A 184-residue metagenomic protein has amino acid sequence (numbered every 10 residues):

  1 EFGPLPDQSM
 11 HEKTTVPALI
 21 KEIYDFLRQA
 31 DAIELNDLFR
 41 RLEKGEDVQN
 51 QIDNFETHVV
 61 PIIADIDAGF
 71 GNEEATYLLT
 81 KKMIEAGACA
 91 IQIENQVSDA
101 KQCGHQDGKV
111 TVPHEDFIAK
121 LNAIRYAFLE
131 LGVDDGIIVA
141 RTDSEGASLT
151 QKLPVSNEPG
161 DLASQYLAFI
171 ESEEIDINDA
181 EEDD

Functional and structural regions predicted by a protein language model:
E1-D184: Alpha/beta enzyme core
